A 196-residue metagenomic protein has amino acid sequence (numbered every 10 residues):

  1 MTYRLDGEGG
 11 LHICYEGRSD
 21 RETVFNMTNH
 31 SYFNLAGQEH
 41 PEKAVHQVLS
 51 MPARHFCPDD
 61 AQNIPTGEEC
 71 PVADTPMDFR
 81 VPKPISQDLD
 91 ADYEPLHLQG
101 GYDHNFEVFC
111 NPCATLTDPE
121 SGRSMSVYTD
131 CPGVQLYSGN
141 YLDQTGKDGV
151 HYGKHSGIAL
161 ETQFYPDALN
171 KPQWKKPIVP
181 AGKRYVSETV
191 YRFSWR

Functional and structural regions predicted by a protein language model:
M1-R196: An exposed, glycine/acidic-rich loop-and-rim segment of catalytic or binding clefts
